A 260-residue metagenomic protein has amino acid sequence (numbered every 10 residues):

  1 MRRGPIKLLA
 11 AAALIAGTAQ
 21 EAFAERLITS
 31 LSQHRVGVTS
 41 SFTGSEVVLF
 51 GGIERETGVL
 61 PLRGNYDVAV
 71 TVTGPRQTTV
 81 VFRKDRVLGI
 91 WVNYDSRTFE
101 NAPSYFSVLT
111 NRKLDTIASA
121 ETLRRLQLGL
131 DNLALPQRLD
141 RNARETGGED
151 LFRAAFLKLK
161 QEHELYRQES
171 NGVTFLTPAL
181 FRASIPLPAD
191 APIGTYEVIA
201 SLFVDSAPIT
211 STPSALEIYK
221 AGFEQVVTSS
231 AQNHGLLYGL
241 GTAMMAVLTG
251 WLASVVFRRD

Functional and structural regions predicted by a protein language model:
M1-L9: Bacterial N-terminal signal peptides that target proteins for export
Q20-A24: Sec/Tat signal peptide C-region and signal peptidase I cleavage site
E25-S40: N-terminal edge beta-strand
I53-T57: Short solvent-exposed capping/turn motifs at the termini of beta-strands
L88-P188, P192: Membrane-proximal low-complexity regions enriched in glycine and acidic/polar residues
P186, I209-G239: Short, aromatic-rich amphipathic segments at membrane interfaces that lie adjacent to a transmembrane helix or signal
D190-K220: Extended, hydrophilic extramembrane loops/domains of integral membrane proteins
A246-D260: Juxtamembrane interface at the cytosolic side of transmembrane helices
